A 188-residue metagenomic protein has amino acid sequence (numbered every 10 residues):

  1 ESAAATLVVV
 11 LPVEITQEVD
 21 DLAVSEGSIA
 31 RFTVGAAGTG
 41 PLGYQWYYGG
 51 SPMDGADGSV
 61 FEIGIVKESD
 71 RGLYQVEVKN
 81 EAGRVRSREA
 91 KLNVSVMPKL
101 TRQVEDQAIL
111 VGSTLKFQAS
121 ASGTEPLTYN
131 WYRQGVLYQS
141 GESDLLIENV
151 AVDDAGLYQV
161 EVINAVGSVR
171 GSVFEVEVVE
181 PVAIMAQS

Functional and structural regions predicted by a protein language model:
V9-E14, N93-K99, V178-A183: Extracellular interdomain linker/stem segments of modular secreted and single-pass surface proteins
T16-D21, R102-D106, R133, M185-S188: Surface-exposed, proline-enriched loop/turn segments that connect beta strands in immunoglobulin-like
S28-A36, A108, S113-A121: A short beta-strand segment in extracellular, disulfide-stabilized domains
A30-F32, L42, R71-Q75, L115 (+2 more regions): Conserved Ig-like domain signature around the intradomain disulfide
A37-Y48, G123-R133: Solvent-exposed loop segments of extracellular immunoglobulin-like
S51-G58, G135-E142: Short beta-strand segments within Ig-like beta-sandwich modules, predominantly Fibronectin type-III
S59-R71, S143-A155: Solvent-exposed segments in extracellular or luminal domains encompassing
